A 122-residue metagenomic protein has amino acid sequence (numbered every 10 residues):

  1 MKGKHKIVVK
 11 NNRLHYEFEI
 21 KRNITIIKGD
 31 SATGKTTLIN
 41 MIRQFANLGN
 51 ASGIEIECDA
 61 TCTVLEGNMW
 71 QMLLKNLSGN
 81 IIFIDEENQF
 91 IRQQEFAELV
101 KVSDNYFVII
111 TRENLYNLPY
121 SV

Functional and structural regions predicted by a protein language model:
M1-Y16: N-terminal pre-Walker A segment at the start of P-loop NTPase domains
I27: Hydrophobic anchor at the beta1->P-loop junction of P-loop NTPases
D30: P-loop (Walker A) phosphate-binding loop of NTP-binding proteins
T33-K35: Conserved glycine(s) of the Walker
L38-N40: Post-Walker A alpha-helix
Q44-E55: Post-Walker A helix-loop "phosphate-sensing" segment adjacent to the P-loop in P-loop NTPases
W70-Q94: Conserved P-loop NTPase "ATPase switch" module shared by AAA+ and STAND
L99-V122: Sensor-1/coupling segment of RecA-like P-loop NTPase cores
